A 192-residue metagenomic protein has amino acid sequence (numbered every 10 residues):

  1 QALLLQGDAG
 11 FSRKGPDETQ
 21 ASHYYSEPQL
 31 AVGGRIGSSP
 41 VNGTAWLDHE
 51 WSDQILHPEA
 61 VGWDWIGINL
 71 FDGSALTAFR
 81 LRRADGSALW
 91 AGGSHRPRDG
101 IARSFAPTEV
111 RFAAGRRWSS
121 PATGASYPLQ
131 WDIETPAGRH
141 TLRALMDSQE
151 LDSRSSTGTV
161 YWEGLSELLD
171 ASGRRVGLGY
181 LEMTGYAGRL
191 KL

Functional and structural regions predicted by a protein language model:
Q1-L192: Structured soluble/peripheral alpha/beta segments that form catalytic or ligand/cofactor-binding pockets
